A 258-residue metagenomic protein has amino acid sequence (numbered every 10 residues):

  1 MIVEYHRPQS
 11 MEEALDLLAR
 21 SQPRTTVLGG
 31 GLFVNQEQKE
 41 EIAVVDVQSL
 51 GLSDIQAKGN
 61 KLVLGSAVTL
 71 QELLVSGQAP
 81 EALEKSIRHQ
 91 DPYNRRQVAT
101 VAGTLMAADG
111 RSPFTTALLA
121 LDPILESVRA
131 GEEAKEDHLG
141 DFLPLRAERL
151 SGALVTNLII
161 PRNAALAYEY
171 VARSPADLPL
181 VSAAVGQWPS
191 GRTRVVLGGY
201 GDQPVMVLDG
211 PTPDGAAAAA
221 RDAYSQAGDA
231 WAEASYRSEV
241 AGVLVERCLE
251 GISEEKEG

Functional and structural regions predicted by a protein language model:
M1-G258: C-terminal structural segment of proteins
